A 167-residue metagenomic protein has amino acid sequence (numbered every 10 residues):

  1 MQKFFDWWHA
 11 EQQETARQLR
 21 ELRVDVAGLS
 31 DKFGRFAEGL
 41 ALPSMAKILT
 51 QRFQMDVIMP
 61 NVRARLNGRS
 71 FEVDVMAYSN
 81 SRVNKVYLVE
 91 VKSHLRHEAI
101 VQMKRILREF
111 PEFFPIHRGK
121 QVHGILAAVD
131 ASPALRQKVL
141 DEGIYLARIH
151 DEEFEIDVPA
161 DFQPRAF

Functional and structural regions predicted by a protein language model:
M1-I48: Amphipathic, low-proline, heptad-repeat alpha-helices and/or compositionally biased low-complexity charged/polar-rich
E21, G68-S70, V83, G119: A generic fold-level signal
E38, L42, A46, T50-Q54 (+2 more regions): Short helix-capping and hinge/turn segments at secondary-structure transitions, especially at repeat and domain
M45, V73-A99, M103-R108, G124: Conserved catalytic cores of phosphodiester-cleaving nucleases, focusing on short active-site segments
Q54-S81: Active-site metal-binding core of divalent-cation-utilizing nuclease and nuclease-like domains
E109-G119, D141: Arginine/glycine-rich "motif VI" loop of SF2 helicases in the C-terminal RecA-like domain
V122-F167: Domain-level recognition of nuclease-like catalytic cores that cleave nucleotide substrates
